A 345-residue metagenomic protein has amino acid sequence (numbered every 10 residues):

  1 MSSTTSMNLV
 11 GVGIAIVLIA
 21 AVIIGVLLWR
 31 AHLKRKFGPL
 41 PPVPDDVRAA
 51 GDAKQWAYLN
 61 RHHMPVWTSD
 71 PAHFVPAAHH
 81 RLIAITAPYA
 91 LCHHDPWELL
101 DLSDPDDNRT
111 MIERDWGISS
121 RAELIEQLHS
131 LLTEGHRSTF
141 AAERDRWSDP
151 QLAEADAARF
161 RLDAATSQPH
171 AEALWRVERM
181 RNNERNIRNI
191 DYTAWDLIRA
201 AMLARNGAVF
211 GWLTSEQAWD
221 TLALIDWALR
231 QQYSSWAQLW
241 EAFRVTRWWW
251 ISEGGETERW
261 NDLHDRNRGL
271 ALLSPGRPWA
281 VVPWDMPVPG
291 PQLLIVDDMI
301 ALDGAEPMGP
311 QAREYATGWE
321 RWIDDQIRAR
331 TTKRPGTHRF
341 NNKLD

Functional and structural regions predicted by a protein language model:
M1-L9: Short, strongly hydrophobic alpha-helical membrane anchors
G11-M202, N206-W212, L224-D345: Polar/charged low-complexity regulatory segments
S215: Catalytic cores of glycan-processing enzymes that make or break glycosidic bonds
